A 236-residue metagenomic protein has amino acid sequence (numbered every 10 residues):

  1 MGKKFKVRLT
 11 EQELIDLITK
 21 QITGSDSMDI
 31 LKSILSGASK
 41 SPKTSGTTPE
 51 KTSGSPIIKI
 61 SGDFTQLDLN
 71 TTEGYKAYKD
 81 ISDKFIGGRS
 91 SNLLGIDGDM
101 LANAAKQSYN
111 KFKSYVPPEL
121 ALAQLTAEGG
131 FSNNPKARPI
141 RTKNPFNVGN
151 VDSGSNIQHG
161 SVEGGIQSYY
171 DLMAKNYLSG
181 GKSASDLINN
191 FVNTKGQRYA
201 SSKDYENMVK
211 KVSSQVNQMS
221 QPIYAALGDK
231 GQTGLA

Functional and structural regions predicted by a protein language model:
G2-K32: Protein-protein interaction and targeting regions used for scaffolding, dimerization, and localization
G2-V7, S39-P42, E50, G88: Short, intrinsically disordered low-complexity segments
L14, S27-A38, A225-G228, T233-A236: Extended acidic low-complexity intrinsically disordered regions
I15-L17, G24-S25, S36, T44-T47 (+2 more regions): Short amphipathic alpha-helical "recognition" segments used for binding
I30-K43, K51, K59: Low-complexity, intrinsically disordered export/secretion signals at extreme N-termini
G46-E50, G54-A236: Catalytic cores of secreted/periplasmic lytic hydrolases that degrade extracellular macromolecules
